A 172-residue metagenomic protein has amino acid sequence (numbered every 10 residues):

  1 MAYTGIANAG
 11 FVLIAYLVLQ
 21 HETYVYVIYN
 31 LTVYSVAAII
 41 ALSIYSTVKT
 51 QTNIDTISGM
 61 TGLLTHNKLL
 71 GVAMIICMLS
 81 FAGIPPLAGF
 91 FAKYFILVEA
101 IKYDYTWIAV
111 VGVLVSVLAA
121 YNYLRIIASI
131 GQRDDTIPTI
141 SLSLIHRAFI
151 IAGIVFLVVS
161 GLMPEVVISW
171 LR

Functional and structural regions predicted by a protein language model:
M1-R172: Alpha-helical transmembrane segments of multi-pass membrane proteins predominantly involved in bioenergetics
